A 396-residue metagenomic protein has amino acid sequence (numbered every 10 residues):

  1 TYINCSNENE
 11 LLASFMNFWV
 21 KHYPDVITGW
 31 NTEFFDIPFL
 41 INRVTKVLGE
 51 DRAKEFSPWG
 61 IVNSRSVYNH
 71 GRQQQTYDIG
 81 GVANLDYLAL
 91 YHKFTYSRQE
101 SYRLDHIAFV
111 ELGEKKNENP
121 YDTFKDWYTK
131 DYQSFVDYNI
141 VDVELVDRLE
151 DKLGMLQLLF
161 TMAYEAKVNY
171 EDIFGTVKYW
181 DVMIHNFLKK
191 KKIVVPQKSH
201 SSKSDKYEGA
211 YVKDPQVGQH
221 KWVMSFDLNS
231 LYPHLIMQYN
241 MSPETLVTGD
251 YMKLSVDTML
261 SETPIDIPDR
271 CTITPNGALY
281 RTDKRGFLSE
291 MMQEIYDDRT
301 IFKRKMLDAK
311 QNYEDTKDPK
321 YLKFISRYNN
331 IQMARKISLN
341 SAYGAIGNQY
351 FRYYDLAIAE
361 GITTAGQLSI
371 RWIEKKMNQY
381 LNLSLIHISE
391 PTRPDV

Functional and structural regions predicted by a protein language model:
T1, T272, N276, D283-F351: Active-site cores of enzymes that catalyze phosphoryl transfer or operate on phosphate-rich substrates
T1-N9, A13: Mobile, glycine- and charge-enriched loop segments and immediately flanking short secondary-structure elements within
Y2, I37, K46, D51-V143: Active-site-proximal helix-loop-helix substrate-binding element of RNase H-like nuclease domains
N17-F39: Proline-aspartate-enriched helix->loop->beta-strand connector
L48-P58, N240-Y251: Cytochrome P450 catalytic domain signature, combining two hallmark sequence patches
D122-E244, G249-D250, P319-K376, L381 (+1 more regions): Common nucleic-acid-contacting/processivity interface regions adjacent to the catalytic cores of nucleic-acid enzymes
P243-E290, N330: Charge-dense polyanion-binding interfaces
I386-V396: Single conserved hydrophobic/aromatic residue that forms the stacking wall/gate of nucleotide- or nucleobase-binding
